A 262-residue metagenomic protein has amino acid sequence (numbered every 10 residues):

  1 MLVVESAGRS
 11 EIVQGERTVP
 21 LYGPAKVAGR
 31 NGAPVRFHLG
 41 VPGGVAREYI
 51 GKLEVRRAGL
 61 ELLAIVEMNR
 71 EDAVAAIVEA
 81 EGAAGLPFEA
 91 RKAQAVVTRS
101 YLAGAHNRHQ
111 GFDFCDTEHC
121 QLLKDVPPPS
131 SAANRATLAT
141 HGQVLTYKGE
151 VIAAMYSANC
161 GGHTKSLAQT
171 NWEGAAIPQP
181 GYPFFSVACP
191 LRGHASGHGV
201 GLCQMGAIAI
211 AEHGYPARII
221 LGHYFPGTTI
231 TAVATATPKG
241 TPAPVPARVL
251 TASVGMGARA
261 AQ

Functional and structural regions predicted by a protein language model:
M1-Q262: Conserved, single-site charged/polar hotspot
